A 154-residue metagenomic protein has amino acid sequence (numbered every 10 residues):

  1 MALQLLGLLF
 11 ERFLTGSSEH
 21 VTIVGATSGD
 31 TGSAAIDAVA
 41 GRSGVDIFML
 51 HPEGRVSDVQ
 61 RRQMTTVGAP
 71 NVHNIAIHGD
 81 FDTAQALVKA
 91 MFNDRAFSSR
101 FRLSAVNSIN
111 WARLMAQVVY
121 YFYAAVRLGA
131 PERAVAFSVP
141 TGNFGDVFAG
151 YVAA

Functional and structural regions predicted by a protein language model:
M1-A154: PLP-dependent amino-acid enzyme catalytic core
